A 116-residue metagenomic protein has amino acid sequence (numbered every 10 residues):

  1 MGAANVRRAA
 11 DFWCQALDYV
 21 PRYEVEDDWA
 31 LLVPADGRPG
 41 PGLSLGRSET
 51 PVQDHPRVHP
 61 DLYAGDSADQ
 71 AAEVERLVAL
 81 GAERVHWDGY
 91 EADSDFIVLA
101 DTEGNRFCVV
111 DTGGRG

Functional and structural regions predicted by a protein language model:
M1, R22-E24, A30-G46, V74-G116: Vicinal oxygen chelate
M1-A10, V58, L62, T112-G116: N-terminal beta-strand motif that seeds the catalytic metal site of vicinal oxygen chelate
A3, A64-D66, G89: Short loop or secondary-structure boundary microenvironments that flank and position key functional residues
V6-V20, L77-A79: Amphipathic alpha-helical segments
R7-A10, S67-E73: Short, conserved charged micro-motifs
R38-G40, Q53-R57: Short connector loops at helix/strand junctions that flank enzyme active sites, especially segments positioning acidic
